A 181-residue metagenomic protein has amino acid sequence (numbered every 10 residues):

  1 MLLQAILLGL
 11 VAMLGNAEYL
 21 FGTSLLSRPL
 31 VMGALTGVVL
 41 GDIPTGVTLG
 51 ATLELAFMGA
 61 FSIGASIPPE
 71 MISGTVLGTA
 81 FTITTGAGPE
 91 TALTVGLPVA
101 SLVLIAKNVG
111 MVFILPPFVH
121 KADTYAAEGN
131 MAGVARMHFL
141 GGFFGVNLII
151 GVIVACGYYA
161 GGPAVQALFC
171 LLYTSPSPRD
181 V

Functional and structural regions predicted by a protein language model:
M1-S73: Hydrophobic transmembrane alpha-helices
L7-L8, A12, N16, F61 (+2 more regions): Short helix-perturbing small/polar motifs within transmembrane alpha-helices
L10, L49-A56, I63-L77, F81 (+1 more regions): Alpha-helical membrane segments and immediately flanking helix-loop junctions that form or couple to the substrate/ion
G15, Y19, G41, L53 (+7 more regions): Membrane-water interface at transmembrane helix exits
T94-L172: Helix-loop-helix junctions within the multi-pass membrane cores of secondary transporters/permeases
Y173-V181: Single conserved hydrophobic/aromatic residue that forms the stacking wall/gate of nucleotide- or nucleobase-binding
